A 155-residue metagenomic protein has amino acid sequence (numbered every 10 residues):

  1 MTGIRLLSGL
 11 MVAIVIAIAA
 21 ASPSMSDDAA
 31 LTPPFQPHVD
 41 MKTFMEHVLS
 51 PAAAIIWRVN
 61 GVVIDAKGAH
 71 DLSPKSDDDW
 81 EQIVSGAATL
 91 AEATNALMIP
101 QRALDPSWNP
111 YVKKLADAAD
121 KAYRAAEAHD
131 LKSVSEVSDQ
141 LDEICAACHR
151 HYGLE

Functional and structural regions predicted by a protein language model:
M1-I4: N-terminal secretory signal peptides that target proteins for export/translocation
G9-A19: Bacterial N-terminal signal peptides
M25-Q140: Extracytoplasmic c-type cytochrome modules immediately beyond a signal peptide or single-pass transmembrane anchor
L31, G153-E155: Flexible coil segments in periplasmic/lumen-exposed cytochrome c-class electron-transfer proteins
L141-G153: The canonical Cys-X-X-Cys-His
